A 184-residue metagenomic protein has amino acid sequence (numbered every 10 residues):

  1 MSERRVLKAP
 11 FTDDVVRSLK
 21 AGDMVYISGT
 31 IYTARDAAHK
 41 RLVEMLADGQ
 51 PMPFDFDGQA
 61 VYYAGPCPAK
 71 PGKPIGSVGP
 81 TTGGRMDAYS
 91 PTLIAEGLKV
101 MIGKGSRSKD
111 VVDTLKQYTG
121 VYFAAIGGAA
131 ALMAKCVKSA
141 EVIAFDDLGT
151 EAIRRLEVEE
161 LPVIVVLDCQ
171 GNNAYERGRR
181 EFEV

Functional and structural regions predicted by a protein language model:
S2-F11: Short, structured beta-strand/loop micro-motifs enriched in basic residues and often containing a Trp
T33-A34, A38-L161: Feature captures the catalytic cores and cofactor-binding loops of soluble hydro-lyases/lyases that act on carboxylate
S90, V166-V184: Active-site/ligand-binding-proximal alpha/beta "capping" segment
